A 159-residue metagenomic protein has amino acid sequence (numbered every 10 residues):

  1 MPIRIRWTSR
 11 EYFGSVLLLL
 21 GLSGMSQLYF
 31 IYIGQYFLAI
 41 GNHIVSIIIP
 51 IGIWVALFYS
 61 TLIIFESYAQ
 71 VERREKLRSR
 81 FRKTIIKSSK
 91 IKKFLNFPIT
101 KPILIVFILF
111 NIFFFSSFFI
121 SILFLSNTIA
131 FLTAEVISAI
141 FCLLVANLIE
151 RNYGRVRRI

Functional and structural regions predicted by a protein language model:
M1-I33, I149-I159: Cytosolic-side membrane-entry/anchor segment at the start of a transmembrane helix
V16-G24, I47, I51-V55, F107-N111 (+2 more regions): Alpha-helical transmembrane spans of integral membrane proteins, capturing the lipid-embedded, hydrophobic core of TM
L17-L28, I33-V71: Hydrophobic alpha-helical membrane-embedded segments
G24-F30, T100-L132: Alpha-helical transmembrane segments and their membrane-interface junctions in multi-pass membrane proteins
M25-Y29, L57-F65, S116-S121, F141 (+1 more regions): Alpha-helical membrane-inserting segments
T61-R74, N147-I159: Juxtamembrane/interface segments at transmembrane-helix termini
L77-I103: Short membrane-interface loop/juxtamembrane segments of multi-pass integral membrane proteins
S126-I159: Alpha-helical transmembrane segments and their immediate juxtamembrane interface regions
